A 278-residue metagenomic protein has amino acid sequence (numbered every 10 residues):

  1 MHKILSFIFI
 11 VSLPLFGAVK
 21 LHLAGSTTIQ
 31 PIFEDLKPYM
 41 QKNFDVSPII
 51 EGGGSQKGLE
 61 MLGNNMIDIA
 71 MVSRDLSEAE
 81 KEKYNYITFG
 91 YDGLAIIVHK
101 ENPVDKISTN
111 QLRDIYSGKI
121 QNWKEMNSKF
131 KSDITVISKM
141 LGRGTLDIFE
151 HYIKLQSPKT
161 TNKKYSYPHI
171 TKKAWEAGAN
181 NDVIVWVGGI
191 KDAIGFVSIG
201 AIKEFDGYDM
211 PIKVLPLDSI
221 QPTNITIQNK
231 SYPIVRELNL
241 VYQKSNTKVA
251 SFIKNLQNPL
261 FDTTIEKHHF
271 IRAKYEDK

Functional and structural regions predicted by a protein language model:
I4-L15: Sec-dependent N-terminal signal peptides
G17-I67, V72-D92, I97-K278: Exported/periplasmic ABC-transporter solute-binding proteins
